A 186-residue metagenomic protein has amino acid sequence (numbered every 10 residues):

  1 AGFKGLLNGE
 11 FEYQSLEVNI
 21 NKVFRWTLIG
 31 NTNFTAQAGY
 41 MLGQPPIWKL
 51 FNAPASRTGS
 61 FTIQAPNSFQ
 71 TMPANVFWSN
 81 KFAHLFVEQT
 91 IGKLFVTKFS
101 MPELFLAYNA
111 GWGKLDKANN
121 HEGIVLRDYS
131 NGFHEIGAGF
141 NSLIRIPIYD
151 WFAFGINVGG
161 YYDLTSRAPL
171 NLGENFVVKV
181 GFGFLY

Functional and structural regions predicted by a protein language model:
A1-Y186: Exposed, low-structure sequence patches enriched in small/polar residues
